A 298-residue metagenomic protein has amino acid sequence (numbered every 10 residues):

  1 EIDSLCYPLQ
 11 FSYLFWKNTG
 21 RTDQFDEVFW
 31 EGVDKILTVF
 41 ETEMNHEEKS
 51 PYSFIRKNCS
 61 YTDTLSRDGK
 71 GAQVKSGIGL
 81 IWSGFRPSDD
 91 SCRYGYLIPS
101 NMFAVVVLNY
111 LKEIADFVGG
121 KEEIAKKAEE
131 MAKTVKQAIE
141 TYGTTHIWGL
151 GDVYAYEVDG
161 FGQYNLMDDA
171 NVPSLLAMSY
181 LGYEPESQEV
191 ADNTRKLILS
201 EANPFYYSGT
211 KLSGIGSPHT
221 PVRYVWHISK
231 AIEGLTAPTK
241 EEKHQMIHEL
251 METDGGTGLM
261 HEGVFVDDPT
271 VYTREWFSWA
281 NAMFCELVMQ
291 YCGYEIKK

Functional and structural regions predicted by a protein language model:
E1, N165-E186, V222-K298: C-terminal capping/lid segments that line or modulate ligand- or cofactor-binding pockets
E1-D63, F277-Y294: Aromatic-rich carbohydrate-recognition surfaces in CAZymes
L5, L9-S12, N101, V105-L108 (+3 more regions): TPR repeat positional signature
L9-G20, V106-F117, S179-Y183, E233-T236 (+1 more regions): Short glycine/serine- and small hydrophobic-enriched flexible loop segments
K17-R21, N45, D116-G120, T144 (+2 more regions): Short, flexible helix-adjacent loops and helix caps
E27, D34-V105, F117-V118, A125-W226: Extended ligand-binding clefts on enzyme/binding-domain cores
L108, R195, I247-L250: Inward-facing hydrophobic residues that define packing positions of alpha-helical scaffold repeats
E123-I124, R274: A cross-kingdom marker of C-terminal helix-rich interaction/assembly modules
